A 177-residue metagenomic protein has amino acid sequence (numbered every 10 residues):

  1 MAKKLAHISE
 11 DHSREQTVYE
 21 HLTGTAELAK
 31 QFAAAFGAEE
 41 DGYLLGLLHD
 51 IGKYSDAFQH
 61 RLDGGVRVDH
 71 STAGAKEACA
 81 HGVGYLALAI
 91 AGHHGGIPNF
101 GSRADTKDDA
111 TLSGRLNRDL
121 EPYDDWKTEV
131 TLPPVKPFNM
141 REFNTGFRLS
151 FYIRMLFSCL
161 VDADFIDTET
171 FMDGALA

Functional and structural regions predicted by a protein language model:
M1-A177: Accessory nucleic-acid engagement/destabilization modules that flank
